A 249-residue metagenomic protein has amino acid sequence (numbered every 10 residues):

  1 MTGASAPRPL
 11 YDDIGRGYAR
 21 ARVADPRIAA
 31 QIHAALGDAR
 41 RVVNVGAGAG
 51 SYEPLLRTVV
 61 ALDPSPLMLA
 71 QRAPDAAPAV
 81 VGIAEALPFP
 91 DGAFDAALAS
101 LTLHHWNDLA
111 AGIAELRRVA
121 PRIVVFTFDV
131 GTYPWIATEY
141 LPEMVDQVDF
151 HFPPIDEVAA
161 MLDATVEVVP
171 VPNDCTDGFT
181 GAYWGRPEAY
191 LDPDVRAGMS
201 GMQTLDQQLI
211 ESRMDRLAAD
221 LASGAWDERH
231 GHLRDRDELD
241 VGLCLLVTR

Functional and structural regions predicted by a protein language model:
M1-V43, S51, P66-Q71, L191: Conserved class I S-adenosyl-L-methionine
A39, F94-D95: Local beta-strand N-terminus motif with an aromatic residue
R41-L87: Class I SAM-dependent methyltransferase SAM/SAH-binding core
L98: A conserved beta-strand element that flanks and buttresses the S-adenosyl-L-methionine
L101-H105, T127: Short catalytic micro-motifs in class I SAM-dependent methyltransferases
A110-I123: A short glycine-rich, Lys/Arg-flanked "PGG" loop and its adjoining helix->strand segment in the class I
R122-D156, D177-F179: Conserved class I S-adenosyl-L-methionine
V166-R249: Conserved Class I S-adenosyl-L-methionine
